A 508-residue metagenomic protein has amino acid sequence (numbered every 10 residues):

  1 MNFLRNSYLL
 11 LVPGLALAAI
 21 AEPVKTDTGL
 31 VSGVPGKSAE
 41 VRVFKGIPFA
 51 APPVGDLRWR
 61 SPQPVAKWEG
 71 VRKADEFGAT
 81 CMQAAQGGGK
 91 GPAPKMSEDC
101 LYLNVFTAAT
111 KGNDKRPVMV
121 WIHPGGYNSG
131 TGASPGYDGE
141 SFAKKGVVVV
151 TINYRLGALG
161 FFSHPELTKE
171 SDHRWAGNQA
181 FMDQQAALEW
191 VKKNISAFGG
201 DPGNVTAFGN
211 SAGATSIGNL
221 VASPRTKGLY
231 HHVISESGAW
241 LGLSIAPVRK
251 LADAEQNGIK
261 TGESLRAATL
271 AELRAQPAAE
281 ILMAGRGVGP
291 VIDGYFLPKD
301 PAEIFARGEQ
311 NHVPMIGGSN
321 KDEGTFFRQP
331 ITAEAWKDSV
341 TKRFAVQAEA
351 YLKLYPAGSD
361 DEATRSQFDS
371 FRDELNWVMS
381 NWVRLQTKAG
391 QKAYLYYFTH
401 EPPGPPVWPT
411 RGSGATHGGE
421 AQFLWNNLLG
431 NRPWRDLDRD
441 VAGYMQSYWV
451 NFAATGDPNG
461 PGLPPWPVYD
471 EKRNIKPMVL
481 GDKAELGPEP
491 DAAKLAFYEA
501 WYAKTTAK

Functional and structural regions predicted by a protein language model:
M1-L4: N-terminal secretory signal peptides that target proteins for export/translocation
S7-A16: Bacterial N-terminal signal peptides
A18-N178, W434-V441, M445, A454-L463 (+3 more regions): Non-catalytic accessory segments of hydrolases
A85-L270, Y295, E303-R328: Serine-hydrolase-like catalytic core of hydrolytic proteins
E98-Y102, P117, G146-V147, P202 (+7 more regions): Extracellular structured ligand-interaction cores
T107-R116, I195-N204, R266-L270, R384-Y394 (+2 more regions): Surface-exposed helix-capping loop/turn segments at secondary-structure junctions
R155-A158, F208-A212, Y397-G404, P464-E471: Short, solvent-exposed turn/loop segments enriched in Gly/Ser/Thr/Pro and often Arg
H232, W240-L241, S264, A268-R439 (+2 more regions): Substrate-gating cap/lid region and adjacent catalytic-acid/histidine neighborhood within extracellular/lumenal
